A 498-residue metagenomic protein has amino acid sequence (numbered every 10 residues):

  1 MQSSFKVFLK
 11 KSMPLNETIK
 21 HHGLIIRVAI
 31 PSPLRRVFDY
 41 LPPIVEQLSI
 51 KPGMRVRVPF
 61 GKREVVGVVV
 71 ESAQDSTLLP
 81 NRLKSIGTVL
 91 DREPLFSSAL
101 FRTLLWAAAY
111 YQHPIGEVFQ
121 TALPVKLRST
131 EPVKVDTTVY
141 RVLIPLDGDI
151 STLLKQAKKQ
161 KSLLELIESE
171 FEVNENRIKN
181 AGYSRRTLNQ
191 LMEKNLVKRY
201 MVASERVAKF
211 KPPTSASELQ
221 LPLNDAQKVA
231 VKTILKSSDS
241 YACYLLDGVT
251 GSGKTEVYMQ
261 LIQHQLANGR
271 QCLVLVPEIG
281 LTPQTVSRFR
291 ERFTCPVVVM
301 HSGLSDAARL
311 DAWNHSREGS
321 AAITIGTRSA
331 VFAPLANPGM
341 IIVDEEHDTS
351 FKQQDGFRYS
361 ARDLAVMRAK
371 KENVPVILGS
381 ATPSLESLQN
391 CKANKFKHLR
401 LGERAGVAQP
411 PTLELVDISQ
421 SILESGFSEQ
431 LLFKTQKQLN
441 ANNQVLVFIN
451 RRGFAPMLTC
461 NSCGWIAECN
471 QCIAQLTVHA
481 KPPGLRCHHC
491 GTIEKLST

Functional and structural regions predicted by a protein language model:
M1-S380, S387, K392-A408, L439-N440 (+1 more regions): Accessory, non-ATPase domains that flank or precede helicase/AAA+ motor cores in DNA-metabolism machines
I26, P411-L413, A467, L485: Change "...and in nucleic-acid phosphodiester-cleaving endonucleases..." to "...and in nucleic-acid processing enzymes
P43, R362, S428-L432, I466: Short amphipathic alpha-helical segment that frequently serves as the phosphate-/nucleotide-binding helix
V249, L432-F433: Short, charged/small-residue-rich alpha-helical element at the C-terminal edge of ABC transporter nucleotide-binding
R317-T324, S421-E424, K495-S497: A polyampholytic, Gly/Pro-enriched intrinsically disordered region
T382-P383, E468: Conserved coupling segment at the C-terminus of the helicase ATP-binding
L415-S428: C-terminal boundary of histidine-terminating zinc-finger modules
L431-L432, N440-T498: Cys/His-rich short segments
